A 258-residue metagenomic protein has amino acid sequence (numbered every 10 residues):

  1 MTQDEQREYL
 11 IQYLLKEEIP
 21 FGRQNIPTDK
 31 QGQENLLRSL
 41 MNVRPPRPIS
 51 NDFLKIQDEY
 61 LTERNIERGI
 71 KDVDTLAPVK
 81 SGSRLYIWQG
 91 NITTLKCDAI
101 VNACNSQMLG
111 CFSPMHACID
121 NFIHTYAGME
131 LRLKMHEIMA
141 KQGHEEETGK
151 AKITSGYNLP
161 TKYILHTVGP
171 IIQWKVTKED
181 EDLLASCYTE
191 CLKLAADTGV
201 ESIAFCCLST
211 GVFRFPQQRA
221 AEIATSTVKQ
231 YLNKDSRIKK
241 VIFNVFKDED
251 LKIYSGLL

Functional and structural regions predicted by a protein language model:
M1-L258: Macrodomain-like recognition of ADP-ribose-binding/processing modules
